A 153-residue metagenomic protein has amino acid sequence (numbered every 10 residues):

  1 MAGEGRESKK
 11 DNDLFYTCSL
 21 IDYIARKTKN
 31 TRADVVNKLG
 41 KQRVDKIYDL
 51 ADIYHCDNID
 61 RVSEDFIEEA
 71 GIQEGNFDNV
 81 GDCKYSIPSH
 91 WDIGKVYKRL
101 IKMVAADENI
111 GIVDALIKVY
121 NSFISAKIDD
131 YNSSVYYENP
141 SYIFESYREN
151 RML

Functional and structural regions predicted by a protein language model:
A2-E4, S8-D11, K84-A105, L116-K127 (+1 more regions): A structured, charge-rich N-terminal accessory region that forms the first stable segment of a protein and links
G3-K10, L14-I67: N-terminal interaction modules that seed assembly of large macromolecular complexes
T28-R32, I110, D130-Y137: Short, charged, surface-exposed loops that flank catalytic or proteolytic processing sites
N30-N37, K46-I47, E74-D78, A106-A115: Short, surface-exposed acidic
D45, D49, D65-N76, R99-A106: Amphipathic alpha-helical interaction surfaces
I53-S89: Long, compositionally biased
Y120-L153: Glycine-rich, aromatic-bearing surface loops/beta-hairpins
